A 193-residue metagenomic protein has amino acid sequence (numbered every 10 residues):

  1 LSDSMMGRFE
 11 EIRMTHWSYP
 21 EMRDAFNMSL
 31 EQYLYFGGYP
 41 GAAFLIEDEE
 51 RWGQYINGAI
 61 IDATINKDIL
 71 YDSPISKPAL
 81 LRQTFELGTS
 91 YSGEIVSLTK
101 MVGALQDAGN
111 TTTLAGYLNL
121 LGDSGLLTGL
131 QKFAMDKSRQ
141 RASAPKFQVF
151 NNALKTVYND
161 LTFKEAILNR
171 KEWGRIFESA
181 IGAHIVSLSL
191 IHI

Functional and structural regions predicted by a protein language model:
L1, H192-I193: Ser/Thr-glycine-rich phosphate-binding loops at phosphate-binding pockets of nucleotides, nucleotide cofactors
S2-I95: Interdomain motor-coupling "hinge/lid" segment immediately C-terminal to the ATP-binding subdomain of NTP-driven enzymes
Q54-I191: Accessory nucleic acid-recognition modules appended to NTPase machines
